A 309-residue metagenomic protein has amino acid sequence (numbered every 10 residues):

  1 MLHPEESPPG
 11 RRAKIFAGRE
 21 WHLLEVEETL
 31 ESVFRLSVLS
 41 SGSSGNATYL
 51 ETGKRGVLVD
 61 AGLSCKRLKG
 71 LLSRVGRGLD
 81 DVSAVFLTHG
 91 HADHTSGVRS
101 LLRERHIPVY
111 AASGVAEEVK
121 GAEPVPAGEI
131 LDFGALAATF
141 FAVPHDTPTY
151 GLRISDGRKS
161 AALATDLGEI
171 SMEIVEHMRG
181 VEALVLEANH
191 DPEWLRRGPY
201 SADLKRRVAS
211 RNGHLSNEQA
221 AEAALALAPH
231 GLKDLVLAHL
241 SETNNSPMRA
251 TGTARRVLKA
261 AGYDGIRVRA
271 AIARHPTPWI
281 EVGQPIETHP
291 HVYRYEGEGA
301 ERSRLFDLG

Functional and structural regions predicted by a protein language model:
W21, M248-R255, K259-G309: C-terminal regulatory/interaction regions
W21-V75, Y150-D166, A183: Conserved beta-strand hairpin/beta-sheet module of binuclear metal-dependent hydrolase folds, prominently
V59-G62, V82-G90, Y110-S113, A162-T165 (+3 more regions): Active-site neighborhood of phospho(di)ester-bond hydrolases with catalytic His/Asp-centered motifs
S64-A111: Active-site metal-binding motif and surrounding structural segment of the metallo-beta-lactamase
H91-T95, A116-E118, D146-P148, E169-M172 (+2 more regions): Active-site environment of divalent metal-dependent phosphoester hydrolases
R103, P108-K159: Metallo-beta-lactamase
E129-D146, D156-A161, L167-E169, H177-A202: Conserved catalytic scaffold of divalent metal-dependent phosphoesterases
M172-H275: Cap/insert and terminal regions of metallo-dependent hydrolase folds
